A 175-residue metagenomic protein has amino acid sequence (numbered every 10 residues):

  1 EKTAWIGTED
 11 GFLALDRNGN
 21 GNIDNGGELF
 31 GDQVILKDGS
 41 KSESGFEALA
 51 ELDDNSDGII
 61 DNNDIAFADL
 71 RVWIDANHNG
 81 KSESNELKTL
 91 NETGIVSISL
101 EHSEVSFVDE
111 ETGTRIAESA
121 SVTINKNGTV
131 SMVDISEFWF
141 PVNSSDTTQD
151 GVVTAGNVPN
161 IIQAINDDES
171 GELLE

Functional and structural regions predicted by a protein language model:
E1-E175: Calcium-binding acidic motifs and repeat modules
